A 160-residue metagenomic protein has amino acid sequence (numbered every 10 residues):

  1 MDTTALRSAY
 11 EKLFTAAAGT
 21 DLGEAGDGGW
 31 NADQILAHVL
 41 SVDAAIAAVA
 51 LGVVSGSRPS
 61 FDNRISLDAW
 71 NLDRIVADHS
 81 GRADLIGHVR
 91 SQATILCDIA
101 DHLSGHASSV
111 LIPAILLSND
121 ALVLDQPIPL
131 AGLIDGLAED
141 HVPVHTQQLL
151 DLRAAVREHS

Functional and structural regions predicted by a protein language model:
M1-L6, L22-V42, L72-H88, I115-H141: Alpha-helical scaffold segments that form or flank carboxylate-/histidine-based iron centers
M1-T4, A45-I95, V156-S160: Short, helix-capping/interhelical loops that line the mouth of catalytic, cofactor-, or ligand-binding pockets
Y10-A18, D43-L51, R90-S104, T146 (+1 more regions): Structural signal for well-ordered, non-membrane alpha-helices
E11, E24, D68, D98-D101 (+2 more regions): Glutamate identity and glutamate-enriched acidic tracts
E11-Q34, S55-F61, H102-Q126: Helix-loop segments that flank and shape redox-cofactor active sites
D135-S160: A hydrophobic membrane-anchoring alpha-helix module
